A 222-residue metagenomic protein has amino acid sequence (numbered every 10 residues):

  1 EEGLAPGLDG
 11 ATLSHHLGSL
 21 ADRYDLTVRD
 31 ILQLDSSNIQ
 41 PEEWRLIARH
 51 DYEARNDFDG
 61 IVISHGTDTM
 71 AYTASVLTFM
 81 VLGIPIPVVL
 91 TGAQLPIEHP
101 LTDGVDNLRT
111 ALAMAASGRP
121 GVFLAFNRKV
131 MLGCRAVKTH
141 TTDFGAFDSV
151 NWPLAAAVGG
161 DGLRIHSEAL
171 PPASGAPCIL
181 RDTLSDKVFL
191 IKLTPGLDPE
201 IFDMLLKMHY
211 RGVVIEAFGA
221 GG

Functional and structural regions predicted by a protein language model:
E1, D68-A74, G104-L108: Short glycine/serine/threonine-rich phosphate/pyrophosphate-binding segments that cradle anionic phosphate groups
E1-E53: ATP/NTP phosphate-donor binding region
D9-L20, L132-I215: Accessory alpha-helical/coil subdomains and C-terminal extensions that flank or cap enzyme catalytic cores
R23-Y24, N56-G60, G83-P87, S117-G121 (+4 more regions): Short coil/turn connectors at secondary-structure junctions
F58-M70, M208-A220: Short acidic, glycine-rich surface-loop motifs adjacent to enzyme active sites
I63-H65, V89-G92, F123-R128, K192 (+1 more regions): Short beta-strand segments
I63-I86: Short Gly/Thr/Asp-enriched flexible loops that form oxyanion-binding sites at enzyme active sites
L90-G159: Internal gly/pro-rich beta-alpha loop/helix module that stabilizes soluble enzyme cofactors or their anionic handles
